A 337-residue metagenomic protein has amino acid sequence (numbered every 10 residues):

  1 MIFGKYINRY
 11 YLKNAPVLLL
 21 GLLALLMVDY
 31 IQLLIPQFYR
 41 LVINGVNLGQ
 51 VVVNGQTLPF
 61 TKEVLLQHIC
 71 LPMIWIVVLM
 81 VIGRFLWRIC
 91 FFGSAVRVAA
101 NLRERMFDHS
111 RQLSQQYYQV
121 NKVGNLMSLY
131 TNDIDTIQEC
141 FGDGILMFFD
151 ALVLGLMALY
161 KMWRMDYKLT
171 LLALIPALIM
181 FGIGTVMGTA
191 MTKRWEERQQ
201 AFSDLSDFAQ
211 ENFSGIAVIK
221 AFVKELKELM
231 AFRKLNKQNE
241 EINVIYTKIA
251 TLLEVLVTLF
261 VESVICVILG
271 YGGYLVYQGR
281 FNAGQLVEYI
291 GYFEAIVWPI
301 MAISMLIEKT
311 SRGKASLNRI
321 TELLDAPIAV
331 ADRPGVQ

Functional and structural regions predicted by a protein language model:
M1-I35, N47-P72, L86-F91, A95 (+10 more regions): Membrane-integrated ABC transporters
L12-K13, Q115-Q116, N132-F141, I145 (+4 more regions): An intracellular "coupling" helix at the cytosolic face of ABC transporter transmembrane type-1 domains
K13, V17-D29, D143-E197, I268-F281: Transmembrane helices of ABC transporter permease
P16, V28-I35, V64, M80 (+9 more regions): Alpha-helical transmembrane segments of multi-pass membrane transport proteins
L23-A24, I31-N47, I76-V123, M127 (+8 more regions): Juxtamembrane helix-loop junctions of ABC transporter transmembrane domains
M73-R84, A177-L178, A250-V264, A283-E308: Hydrophobic alpha-helical segments in the permease module
A201, K224, K248, A295-L323: Cytosolic ends of transmembrane helices, especially the final helix of ABC transmembrane type-1 domains
L324-Q337: Primarily ABC-family ATPase nucleotide-binding module
